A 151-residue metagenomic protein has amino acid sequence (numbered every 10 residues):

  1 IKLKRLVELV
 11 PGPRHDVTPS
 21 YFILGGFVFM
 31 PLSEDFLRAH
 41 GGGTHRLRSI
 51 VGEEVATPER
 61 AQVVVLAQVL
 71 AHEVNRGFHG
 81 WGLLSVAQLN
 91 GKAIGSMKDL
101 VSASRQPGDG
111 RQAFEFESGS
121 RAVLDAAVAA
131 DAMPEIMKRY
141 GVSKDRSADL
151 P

Functional and structural regions predicted by a protein language model:
I1-P151: C-terminal recognition in membrane/secretory proteostasis and scaffolding
